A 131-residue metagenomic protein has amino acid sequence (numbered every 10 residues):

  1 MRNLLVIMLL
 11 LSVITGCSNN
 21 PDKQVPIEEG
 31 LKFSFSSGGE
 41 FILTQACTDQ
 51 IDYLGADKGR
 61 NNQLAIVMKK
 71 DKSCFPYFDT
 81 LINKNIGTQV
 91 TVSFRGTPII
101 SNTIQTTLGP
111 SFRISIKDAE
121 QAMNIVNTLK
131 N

Functional and structural regions predicted by a protein language model:
M1-T15: Sec-dependent bacterial lipoprotein signal peptides
C17-N131: Structural signature of multi-pass, alpha-helical inner-membrane proteins
